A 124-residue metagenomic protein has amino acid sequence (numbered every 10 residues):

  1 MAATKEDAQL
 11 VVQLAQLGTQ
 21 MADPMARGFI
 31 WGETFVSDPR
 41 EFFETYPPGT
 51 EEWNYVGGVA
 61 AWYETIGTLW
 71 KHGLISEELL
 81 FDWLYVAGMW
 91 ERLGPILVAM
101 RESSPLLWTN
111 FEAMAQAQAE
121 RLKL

Functional and structural regions predicted by a protein language model:
M1-L124: Acidic, Ser/Pro/Thr-rich low-complexity regulatory regions and the short amphipathic helical interaction modules they
